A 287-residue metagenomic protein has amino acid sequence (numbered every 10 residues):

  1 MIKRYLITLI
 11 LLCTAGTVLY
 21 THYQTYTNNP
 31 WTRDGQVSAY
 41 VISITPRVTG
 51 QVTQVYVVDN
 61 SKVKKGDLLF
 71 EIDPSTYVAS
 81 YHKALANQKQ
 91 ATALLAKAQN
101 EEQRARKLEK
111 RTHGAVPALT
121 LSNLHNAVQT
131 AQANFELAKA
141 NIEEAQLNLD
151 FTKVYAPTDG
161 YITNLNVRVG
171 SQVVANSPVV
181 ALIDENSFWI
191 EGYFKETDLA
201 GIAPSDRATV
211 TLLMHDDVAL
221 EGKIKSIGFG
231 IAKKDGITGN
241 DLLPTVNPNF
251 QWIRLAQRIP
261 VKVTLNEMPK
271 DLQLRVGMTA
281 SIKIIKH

Functional and structural regions predicted by a protein language model:
M1-L11: Membrane-entry signal-anchor segments at the cytosolic-membrane interface, especially the N-terminal signal anchor
I7, T14-V37: Aromatic-capped interface at the extracytoplasmic side of an N-terminal signal-anchor transmembrane helix
N28-P30, A79, K83-A86, Q90-E101 (+2 more regions): Extended amphipathic alpha-helical segments
P30-N87, F151, N164-R168, K195-T197 (+1 more regions): Long, amphipathic coiled-coil "stalk"/hairpin helices in large membrane-associated assemblies
Y40, R47-V48, V78, R104 (+4 more regions): Elongated periplasmic alpha-helical coiled-coil
V52, N60-L69, A138, A145 (+4 more regions): A structural signal for short beta-strand/turn segments enriched in small hydrophobics and glycine
K64-K83, E143-N148, V173-G192, N240 (+1 more regions): Short hydrophobic beta/alpha edge segments that flank linear recognition/processing sites
N166-R168, V179, E185-H287: Hydrophobic alpha-helical membrane-insertion signals
